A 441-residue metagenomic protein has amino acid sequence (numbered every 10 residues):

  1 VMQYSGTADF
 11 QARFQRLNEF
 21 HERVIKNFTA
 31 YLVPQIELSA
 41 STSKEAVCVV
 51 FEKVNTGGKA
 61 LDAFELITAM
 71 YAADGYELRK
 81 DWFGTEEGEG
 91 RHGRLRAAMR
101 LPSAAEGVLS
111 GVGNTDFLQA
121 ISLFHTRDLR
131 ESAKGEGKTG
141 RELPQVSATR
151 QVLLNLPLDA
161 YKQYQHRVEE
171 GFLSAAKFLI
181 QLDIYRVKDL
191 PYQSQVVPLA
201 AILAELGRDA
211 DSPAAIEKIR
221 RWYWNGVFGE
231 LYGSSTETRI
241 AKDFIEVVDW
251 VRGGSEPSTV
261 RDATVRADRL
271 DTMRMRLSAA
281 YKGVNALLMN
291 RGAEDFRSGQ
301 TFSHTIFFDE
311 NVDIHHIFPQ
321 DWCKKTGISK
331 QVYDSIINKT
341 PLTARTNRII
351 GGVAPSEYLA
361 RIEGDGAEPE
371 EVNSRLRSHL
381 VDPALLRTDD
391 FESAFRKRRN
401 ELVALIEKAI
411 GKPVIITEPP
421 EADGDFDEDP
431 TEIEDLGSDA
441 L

Functional and structural regions predicted by a protein language model:
V1-D128, R186-V187, N225, R361 (+5 more regions): Basic- and aromatic-enriched surface patches that contact anionic nucleotides/nucleic acids
S41-C48, A60, N155, K162 (+9 more regions): Conserved structured core elements
K44-C48, L129-E136, A210-D211, L231-Y232 (+4 more regions): Short conserved micro-motifs at the rims of enzyme active sites and ligand-binding pockets
E65-I67, A105-L270: A cross-family structural signal marking well-folded subdomains
V227-I314, W322: Intrinsically disordered, low-complexity N-proximal targeting/linker segments that flank membranes
E230, K242, P383-L441: Acidic, carboxylate-rich catalytic segments that either coordinate divalent cations
T305-N338, A354: Histidine-centered nuclease catalytic patch
S335, K339-G364: Short Cys/His-centered divalent metal-binding micro-motifs
